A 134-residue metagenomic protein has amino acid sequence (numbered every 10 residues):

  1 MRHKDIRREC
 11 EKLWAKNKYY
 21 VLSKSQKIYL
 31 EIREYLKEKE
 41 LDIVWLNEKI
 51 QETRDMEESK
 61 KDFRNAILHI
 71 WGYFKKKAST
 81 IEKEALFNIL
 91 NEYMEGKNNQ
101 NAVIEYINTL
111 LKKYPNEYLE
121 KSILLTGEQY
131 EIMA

Functional and structural regions predicted by a protein language model:
M1-A134: Acidic, Ser/Pro/Thr-rich low-complexity regulatory regions and the short amphipathic helical interaction modules they
